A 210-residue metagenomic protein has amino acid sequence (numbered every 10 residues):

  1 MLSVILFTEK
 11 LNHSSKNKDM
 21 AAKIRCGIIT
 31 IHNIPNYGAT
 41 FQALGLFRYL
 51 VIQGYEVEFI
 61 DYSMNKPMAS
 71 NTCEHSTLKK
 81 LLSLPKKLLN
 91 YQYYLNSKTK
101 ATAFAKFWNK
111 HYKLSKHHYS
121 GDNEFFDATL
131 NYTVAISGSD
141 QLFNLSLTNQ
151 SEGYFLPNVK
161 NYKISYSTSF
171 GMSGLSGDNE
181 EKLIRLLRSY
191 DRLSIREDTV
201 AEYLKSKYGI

Functional and structural regions predicted by a protein language model:
C26-Y37, F41-R185: Aromatic- and Gly/Pro-rich donor/ligand-binding loops that form nucleotide- or phosphate-bearing donor binding pockets
L44, E197-D198: Alpha-helix N-cap/helix-start capping motif
L142, T199-A201: Alpha-helix capping/helix-boundary segments
Y190-E197: A short beta-strand/loop micro-motif in the catalytic core of glycosyltransferases that engages the nucleotide-sugar
A201-I210: Helix-loop-beta element that forms the nucleotide-linked donor phosphate-binding surface in glycosyltransferases
